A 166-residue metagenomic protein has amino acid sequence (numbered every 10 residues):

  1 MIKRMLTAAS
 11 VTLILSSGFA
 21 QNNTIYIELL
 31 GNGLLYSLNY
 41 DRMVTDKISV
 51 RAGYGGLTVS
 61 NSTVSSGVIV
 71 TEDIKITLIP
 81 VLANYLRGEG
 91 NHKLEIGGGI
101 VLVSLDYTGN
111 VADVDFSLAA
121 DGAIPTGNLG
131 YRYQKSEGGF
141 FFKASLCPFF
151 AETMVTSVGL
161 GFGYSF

Functional and structural regions predicted by a protein language model:
I2-A8: Sec-dependent signal peptide recognition, specifically the positively charged N-region followed immediately by
S10-V11, L15: Hydrophobic alpha-helical targeting segments used for export or membrane insertion
S16-A20: Sec/Tat signal peptide C-region and signal peptidase I cleavage site
Q21-N23, F140: Short, surface-exposed connector motifs at secondary-structure boundaries
T24-N39, G55-T58, D121, C147-G159: Solvent-exposed loop/turn segments connecting transmembrane beta-strands in outer-membrane beta-barrel proteins
Y26, S37, P80-L82, T126-N128 (+1 more regions): Membrane-embedded beta-strand positions in outer-membrane beta-barrel channels/transporters
D41-L146: Gram-negative (and chloroplast) outer-membrane scaffold detector with strong preference for beta-barrel transmembrane
S165: Polar-ligand-bearing catalytic/cofactor-coordination segments of membrane-embedded or membrane-tethered inner-membrane
